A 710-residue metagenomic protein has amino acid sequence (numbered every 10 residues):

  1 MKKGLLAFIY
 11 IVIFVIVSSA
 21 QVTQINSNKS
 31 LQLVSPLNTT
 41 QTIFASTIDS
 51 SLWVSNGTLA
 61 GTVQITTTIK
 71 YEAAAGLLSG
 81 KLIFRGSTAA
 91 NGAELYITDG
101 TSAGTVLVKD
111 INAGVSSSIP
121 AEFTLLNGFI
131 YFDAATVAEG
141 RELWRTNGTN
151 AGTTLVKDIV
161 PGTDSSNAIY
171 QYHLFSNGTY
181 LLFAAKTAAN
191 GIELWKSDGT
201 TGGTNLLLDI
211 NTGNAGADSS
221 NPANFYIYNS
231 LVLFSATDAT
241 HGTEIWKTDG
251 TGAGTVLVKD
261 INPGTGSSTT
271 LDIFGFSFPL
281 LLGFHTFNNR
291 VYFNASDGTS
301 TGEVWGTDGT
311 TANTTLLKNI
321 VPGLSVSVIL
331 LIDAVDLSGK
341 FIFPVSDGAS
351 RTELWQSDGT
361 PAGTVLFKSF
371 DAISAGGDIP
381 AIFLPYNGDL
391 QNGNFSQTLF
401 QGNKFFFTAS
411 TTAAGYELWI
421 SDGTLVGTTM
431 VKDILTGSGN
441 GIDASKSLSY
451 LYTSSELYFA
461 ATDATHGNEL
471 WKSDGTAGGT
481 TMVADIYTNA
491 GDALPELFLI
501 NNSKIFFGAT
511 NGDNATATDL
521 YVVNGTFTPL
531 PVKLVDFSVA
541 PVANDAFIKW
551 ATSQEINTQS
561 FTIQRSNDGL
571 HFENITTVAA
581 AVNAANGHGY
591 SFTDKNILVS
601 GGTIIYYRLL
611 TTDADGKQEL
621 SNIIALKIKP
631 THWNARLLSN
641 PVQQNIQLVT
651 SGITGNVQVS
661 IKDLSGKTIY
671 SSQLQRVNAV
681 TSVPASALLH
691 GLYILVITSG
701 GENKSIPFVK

Functional and structural regions predicted by a protein language model:
M1-Q21: Bacterial Sec-dependent N-terminal signal peptides
A20-T528: Feature 14080 marks short, conserved micro-sites in well-ordered regions that are central to protein function
V34, P531-E555, S621-G652, K662-I669 (+2 more regions): Surface-exposed, proline-anchored Ser/Thr-rich loop/turn motifs
G57, S566-H571, K662-K667, G700: Change "in extracellular beta-sheet-rich domains … of secreted and cell-surface proteins" to "in beta-sheet-rich domains
A239, G298, G348, A464 (+5 more regions): Short glycine/proline-centered coil/turn motifs in the loop regions of extracellular beta-sandwich domains
N524-W633: Short, compositionally biased serine/threonine- and acidic-rich segments at solvent-exposed termini, linkers, or domain
Q559-F561, G655-Q658: Short beta-strand/loop motifs in extracellular/secreted proteins, especially within beta-sandwich accessory domains
A579-Y606, L674-G700, S705: Short, surface-exposed loop/turn motifs with a glycine/proline- and acidic-biased composition
